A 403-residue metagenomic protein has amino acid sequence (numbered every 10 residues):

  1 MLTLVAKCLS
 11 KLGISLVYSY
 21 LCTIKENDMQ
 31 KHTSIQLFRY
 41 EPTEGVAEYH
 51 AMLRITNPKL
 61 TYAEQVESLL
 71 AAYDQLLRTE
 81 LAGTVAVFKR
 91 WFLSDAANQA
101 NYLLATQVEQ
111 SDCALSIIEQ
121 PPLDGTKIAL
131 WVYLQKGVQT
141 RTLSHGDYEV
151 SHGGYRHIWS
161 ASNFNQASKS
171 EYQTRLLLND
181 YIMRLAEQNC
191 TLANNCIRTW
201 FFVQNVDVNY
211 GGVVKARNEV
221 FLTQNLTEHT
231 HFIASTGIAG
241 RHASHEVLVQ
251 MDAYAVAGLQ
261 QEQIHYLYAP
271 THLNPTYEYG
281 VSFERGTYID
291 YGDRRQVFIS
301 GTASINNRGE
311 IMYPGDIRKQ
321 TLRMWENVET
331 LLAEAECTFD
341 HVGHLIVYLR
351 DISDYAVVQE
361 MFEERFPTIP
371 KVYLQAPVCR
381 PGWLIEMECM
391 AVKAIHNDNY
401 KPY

Functional and structural regions predicted by a protein language model:
T3, K11, V17-K25: Short, positively charged and aromatic/hydrophobic N-terminal segments
L12-G13, C379: Intrinsically disordered, low-complexity, charge-rich segments with an acidic bias
Y20, K25-G343, Y348-Y403: N-terminal presequence-like segments and the immediate start of the first folded domain
